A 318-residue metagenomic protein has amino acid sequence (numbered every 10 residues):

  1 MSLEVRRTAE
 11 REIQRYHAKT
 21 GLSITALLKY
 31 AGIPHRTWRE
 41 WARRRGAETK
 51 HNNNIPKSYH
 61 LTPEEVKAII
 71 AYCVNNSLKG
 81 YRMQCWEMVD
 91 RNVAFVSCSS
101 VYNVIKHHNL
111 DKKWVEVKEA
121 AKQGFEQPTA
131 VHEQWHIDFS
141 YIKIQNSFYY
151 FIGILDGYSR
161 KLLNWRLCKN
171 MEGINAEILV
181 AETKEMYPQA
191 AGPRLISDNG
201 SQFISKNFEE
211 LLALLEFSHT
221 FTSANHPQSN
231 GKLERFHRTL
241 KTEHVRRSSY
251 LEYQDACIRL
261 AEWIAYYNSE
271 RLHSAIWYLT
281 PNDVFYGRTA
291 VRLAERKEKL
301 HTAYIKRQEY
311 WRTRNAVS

Functional and structural regions predicted by a protein language model:
M1-I33, A42-N52, A68, N75: Residue-centric detector for conserved, function-critical "anchor" positions in compact interaction modules
R36-T37, N207-E210, L214, G231 (+2 more regions): Generic alpha-helical secondary structure signal
R39-Q134, Y286-V291: Basic, flexible linker segments flanking DNA-binding modules in nucleic acid-interacting mobile-element proteins
P56, A213-L215, T239-S318: C-terminal domain-tail junction helix/linker
V89, A94-F95, S99-L155, K161 (+3 more regions): Mobile-element integrase/transposase regions, centering on the N-terminal DNA-binding/Zn-coordinating module
Q189-S205, N225, W277-N282: Acidic/histidine-rich, metal-coordinating catalytic segments
G192-N199, A213-K232, S248-Y253: RNase H-like polynucleotidyl transferase catalytic core
